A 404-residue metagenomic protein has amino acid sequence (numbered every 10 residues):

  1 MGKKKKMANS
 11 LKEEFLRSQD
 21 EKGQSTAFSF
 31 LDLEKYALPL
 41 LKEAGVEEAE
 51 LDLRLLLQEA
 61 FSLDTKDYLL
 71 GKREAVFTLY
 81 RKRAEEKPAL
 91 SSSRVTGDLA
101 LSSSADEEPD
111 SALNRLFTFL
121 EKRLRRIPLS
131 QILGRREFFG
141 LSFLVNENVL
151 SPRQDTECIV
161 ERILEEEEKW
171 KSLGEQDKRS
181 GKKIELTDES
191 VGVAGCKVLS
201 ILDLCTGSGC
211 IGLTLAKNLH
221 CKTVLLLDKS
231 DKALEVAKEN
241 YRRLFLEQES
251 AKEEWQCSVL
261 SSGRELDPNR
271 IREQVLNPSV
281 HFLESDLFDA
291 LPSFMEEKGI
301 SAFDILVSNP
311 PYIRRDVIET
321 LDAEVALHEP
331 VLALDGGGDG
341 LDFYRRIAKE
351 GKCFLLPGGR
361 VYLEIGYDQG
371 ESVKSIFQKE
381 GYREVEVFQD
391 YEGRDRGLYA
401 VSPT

Functional and structural regions predicted by a protein language model:
G2-F15, S25-K87, D98-L133: N-terminal auxiliary segments of SAM/dcSAM-dependent transferases
A8, K12-T26, T78-S111, E168-V198 (+2 more regions): Intrinsic disorder/low-complexity segments
A27, E50, E108-L113, L150-Q154 (+2 more regions): Short, solvent-exposed loop/helix junctions and linker helices that flank or host conserved functional motifs
E34, L53-R54, L116, R126-L129 (+8 more regions): A general structural signal for well-ordered alpha-helical segments in protein cores
L53, L120, I163, G351 (+1 more regions): Hydrophobic "lid"/C-terminal helical patch of Rossmann-like NAD(P)-dependent dehydrogenase/epimerase domains
T65, R125-L129, G134, F139-L141 (+5 more regions): Glycine-rich, flexible loop/turn motifs
N114-D177, G181-G192, C196-E239, Y399: SAM-dependent Rossmann-like transferase core, predominantly class I methyltransferases with a strong bias toward
N218, K222-T223, L227-G263, D267-S402: S-adenosylmethionine
